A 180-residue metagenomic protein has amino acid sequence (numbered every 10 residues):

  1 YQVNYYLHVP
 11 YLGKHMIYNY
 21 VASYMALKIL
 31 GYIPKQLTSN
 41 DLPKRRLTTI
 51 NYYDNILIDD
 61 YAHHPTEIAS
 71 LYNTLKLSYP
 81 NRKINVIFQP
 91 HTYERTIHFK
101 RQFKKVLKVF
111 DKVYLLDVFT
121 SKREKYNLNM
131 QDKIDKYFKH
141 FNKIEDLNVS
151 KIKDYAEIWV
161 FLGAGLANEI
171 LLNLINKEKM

Functional and structural regions predicted by a protein language model:
Y1-Y6: Acidic-glycine-rich active-site phosphate/pyrophosphate-binding loop
V9: Histidine-centered acyl-transfer/condensation active-site motif and its immediate structural neighborhood
L12-K35, S39-M180: ATP-dependent carboxylate-amine ligase
